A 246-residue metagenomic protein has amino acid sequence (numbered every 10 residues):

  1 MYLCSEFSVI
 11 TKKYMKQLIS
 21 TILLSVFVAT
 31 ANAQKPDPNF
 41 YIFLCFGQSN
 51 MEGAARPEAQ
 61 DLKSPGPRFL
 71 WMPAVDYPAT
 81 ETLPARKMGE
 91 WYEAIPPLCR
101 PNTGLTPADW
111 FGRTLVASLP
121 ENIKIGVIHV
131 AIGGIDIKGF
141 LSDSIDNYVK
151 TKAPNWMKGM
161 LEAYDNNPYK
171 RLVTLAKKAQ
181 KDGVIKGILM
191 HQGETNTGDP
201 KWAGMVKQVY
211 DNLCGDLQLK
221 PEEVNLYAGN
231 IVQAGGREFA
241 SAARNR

Functional and structural regions predicted by a protein language model:
M1-Q34: Bacterial Sec-dependent N-terminal signal peptides
Q34-R246: Cell-envelope and extracellular/periplasmic
